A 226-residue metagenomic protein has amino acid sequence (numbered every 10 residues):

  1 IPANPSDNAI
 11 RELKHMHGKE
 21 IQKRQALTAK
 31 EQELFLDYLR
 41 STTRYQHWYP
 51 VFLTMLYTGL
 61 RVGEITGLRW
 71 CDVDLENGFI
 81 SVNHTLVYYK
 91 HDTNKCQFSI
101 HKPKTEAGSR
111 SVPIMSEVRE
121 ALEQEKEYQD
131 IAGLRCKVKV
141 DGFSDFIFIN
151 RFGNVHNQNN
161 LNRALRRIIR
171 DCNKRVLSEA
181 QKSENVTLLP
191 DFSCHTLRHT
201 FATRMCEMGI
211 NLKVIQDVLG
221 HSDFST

Functional and structural regions predicted by a protein language model:
P2-L68, E76, V87-Y88, A107-S109 (+2 more regions): Basic, Lys/Arg- and aromatic-enriched nucleic-acid-binding interface segment
G18, A26, L86-Y88, T200 (+1 more regions): Catalytic-site neighborhood detector that most strongly recognizes the C-terminal catalytic loop/helix of tyrosine
I21-Q22, S81, K90-H91, I100-Q124 (+1 more regions): C-terminal catalytic core of Y-nucleophile DNA break-rejoin enzymes
D37-W48, T58, V112, Y128-V138 (+4 more regions): Short, basic (Lys/Arg/His-rich) helix/loop patches that form interaction surfaces in the mid-to-C-terminal regions
E64, F79, V214, T226: Residues in the helix-turn-helix
G67-V73, Q216-S222: A short, basic/aromatic helix-end/turn motif that makes direct DNA contacts
Y88-Y89, Q129: Short, surface-exposed beta-strand-loop junctions and turns on beta-sheet-rich folds
N94-C96: Acidic/histidine-rich catalytic neighborhood
